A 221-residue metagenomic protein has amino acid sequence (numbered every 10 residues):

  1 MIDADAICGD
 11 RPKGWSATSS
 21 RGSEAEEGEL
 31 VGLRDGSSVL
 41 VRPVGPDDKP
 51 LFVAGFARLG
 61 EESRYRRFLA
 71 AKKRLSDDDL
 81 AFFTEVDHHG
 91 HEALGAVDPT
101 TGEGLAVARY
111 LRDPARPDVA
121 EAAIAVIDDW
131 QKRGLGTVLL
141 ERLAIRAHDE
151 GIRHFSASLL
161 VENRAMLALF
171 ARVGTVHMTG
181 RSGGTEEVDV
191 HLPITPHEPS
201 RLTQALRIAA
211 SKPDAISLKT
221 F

Functional and structural regions predicted by a protein language model:
M1-F221: Long, contiguous binding/interaction regions
